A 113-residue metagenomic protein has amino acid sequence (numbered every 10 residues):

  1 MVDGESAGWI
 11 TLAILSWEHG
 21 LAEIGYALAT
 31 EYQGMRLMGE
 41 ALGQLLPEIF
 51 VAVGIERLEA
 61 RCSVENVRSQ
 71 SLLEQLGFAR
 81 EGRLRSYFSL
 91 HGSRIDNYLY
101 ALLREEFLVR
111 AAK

Functional and structural regions predicted by a protein language model:
M1-K113: Acyl-donor (CoA/ACP) binding surface of acyl/acetyltransferases
